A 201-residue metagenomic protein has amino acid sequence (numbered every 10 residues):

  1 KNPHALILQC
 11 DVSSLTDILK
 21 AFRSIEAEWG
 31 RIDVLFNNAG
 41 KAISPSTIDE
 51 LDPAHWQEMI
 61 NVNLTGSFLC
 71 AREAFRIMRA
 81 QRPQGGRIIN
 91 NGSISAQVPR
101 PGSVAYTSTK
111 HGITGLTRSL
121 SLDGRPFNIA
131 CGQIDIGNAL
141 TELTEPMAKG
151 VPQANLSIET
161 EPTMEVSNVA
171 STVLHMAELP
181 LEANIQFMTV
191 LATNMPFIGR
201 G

Functional and structural regions predicted by a protein language model:
Q9-A21, P53: The beta1-alpha1 cofactor-binding region of Rossmann-like NAD(H)/NADP(H)-dependent oxidoreductases
S46-I48, H55-I60: Substrate-binding pocket helix/loop in short-chain dehydrogenase/reductase
A71, T109: Active-site helix of classical SDR
R76, L122-R125: Alpha-helical segment proximal to the catalytic Tyr-Lys
S93: Residue(s) in the substrate-gating loop at a strand-loop-helix junction that position the organic substrate next
V98-V104, E161: Active-site loop immediately N-terminal to the catalytic Tyr-X3-Lys motif of short-chain dehydrogenase/reductase
Q133-I134, P152-G199: C-terminal helical subdomain
